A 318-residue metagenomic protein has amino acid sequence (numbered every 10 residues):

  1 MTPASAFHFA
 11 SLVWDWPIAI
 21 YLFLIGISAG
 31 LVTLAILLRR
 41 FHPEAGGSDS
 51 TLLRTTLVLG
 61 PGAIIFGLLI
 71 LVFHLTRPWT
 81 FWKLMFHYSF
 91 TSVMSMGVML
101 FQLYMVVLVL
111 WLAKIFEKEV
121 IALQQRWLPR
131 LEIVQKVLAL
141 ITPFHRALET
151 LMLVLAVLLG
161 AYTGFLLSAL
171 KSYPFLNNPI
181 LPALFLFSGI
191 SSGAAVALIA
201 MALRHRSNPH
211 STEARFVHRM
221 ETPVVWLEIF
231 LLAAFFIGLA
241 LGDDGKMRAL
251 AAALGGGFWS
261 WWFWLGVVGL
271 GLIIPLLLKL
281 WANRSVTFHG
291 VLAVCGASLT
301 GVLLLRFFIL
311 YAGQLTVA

Functional and structural regions predicted by a protein language model:
M1-L12, G47, F86-Y88, E119-T142 (+2 more regions): Extramembrane terminal tails and long inter-domain/linker segments of multi-pass membrane proteins
M1-P3, T76-K83, L241-A249: Peri-membrane helix termini and adjoining interfacial loops of integral membrane proteins
M1-P43, F307, Y311-L315: N-terminal signal-anchor module of multipass membrane proteins
D15, G47-P61, S95-L100, T142-T150 (+2 more regions): Alpha-helical transmembrane segments and their helix-start/interface "positive-inside/aromatic belt" motifs in integral
L22-I27, F41-E44, V107-V286: Long, contiguous internal "core" modules enriched in hydrophobic/ aromatic residues
I27-V107: Membrane helical hairpin/interfacial module
G160, S298-L305: Aromatic-anchored segments of alpha-helical transmembrane domains
K279-G301: Interfacial loop-to-transmembrane junctions
